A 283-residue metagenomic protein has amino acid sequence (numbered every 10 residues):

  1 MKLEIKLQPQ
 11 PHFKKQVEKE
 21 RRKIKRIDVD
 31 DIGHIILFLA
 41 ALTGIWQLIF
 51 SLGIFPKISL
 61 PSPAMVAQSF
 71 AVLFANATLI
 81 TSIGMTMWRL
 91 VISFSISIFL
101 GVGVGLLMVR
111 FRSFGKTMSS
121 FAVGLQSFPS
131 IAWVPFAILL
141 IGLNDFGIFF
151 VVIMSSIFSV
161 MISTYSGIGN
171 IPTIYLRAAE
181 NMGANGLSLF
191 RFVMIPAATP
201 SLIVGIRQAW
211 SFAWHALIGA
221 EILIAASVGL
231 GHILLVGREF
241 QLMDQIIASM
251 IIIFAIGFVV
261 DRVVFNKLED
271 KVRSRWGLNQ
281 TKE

Functional and structural regions predicted by a protein language model:
M1-L37, R262-E283: Transmembrane alpha-helical segments of polytopic membrane transport and secretion proteins
E20-D28, L52-S95: Periplasmic/extracellular loop-to-transmembrane helix junction in inner-membrane transport proteins
G33, L37-L42, I80, G84 (+5 more regions): Hydrophobic alpha-helical transmembrane segments of multipass integral membrane proteins, especially permease/channel
T81-R89, L139-V160, A198, Q245-M250: Loop-to-helix entry region at the N-terminal start of transmembrane alpha-helices in multi-pass membrane transporters
G103-I138, I162-G169, R177: Cytoplasmic-entry segments and transmembrane alpha-helices of multi-pass inner-membrane transporters
S120, S163-L202, G231: Short cytoplasmic-facing helical segments at TM-TM junctions of multi-pass membrane proteins
F150-M154, G186-I218, I252: Transmembrane alpha-helices
L230-L268: Hydrophobic alpha-helical transmembrane segments of polytopic membrane proteins
